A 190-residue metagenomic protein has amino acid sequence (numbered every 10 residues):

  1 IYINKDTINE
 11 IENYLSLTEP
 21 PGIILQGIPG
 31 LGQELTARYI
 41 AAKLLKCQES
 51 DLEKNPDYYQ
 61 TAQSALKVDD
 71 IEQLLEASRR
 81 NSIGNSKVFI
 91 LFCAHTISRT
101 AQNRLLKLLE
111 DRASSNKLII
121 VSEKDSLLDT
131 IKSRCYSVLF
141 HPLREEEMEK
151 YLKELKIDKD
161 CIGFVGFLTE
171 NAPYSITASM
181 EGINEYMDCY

Functional and structural regions predicted by a protein language model:
I1-L52, S115-N116, E123-Y190: Charged, glycine-rich active-site and insertion segments that engage polyanionic ligands
I1-N103, K107-E110: Clamp-loader machinery-focused feature within the broader ASCE/P-loop NTPase space
I90-F92, L118-E123: Short beta-strand elements of ligand-binding domains
